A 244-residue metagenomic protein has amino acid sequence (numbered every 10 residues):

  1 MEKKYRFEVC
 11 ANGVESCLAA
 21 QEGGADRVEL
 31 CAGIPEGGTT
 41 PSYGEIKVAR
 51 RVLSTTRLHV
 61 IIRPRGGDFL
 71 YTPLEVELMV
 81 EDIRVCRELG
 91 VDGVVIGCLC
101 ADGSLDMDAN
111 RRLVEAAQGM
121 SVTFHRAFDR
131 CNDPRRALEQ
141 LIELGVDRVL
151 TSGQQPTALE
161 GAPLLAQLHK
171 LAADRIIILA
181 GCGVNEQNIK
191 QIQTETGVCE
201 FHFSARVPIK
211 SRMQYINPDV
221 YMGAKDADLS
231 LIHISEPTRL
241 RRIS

Functional and structural regions predicted by a protein language model:
K4-E8, R27-E29, R57-I61, D92-V95 (+4 more regions): Structural preference for beta-strand elements that scaffold enzyme active sites
V9-G13, I61-L70, V76-E77, R126-D133 (+1 more regions): Glycine-rich beta-to-alpha transition loops that act as phosphate-gripper elements at the mouths of alpha/beta enzyme
E15-C17, Y71-E81, N132-L144, V184-V198 (+1 more regions): Catalytic cores of alpha/beta
A20, C86, H125, V149 (+2 more regions): Conserved, mostly hydrophobic/aromatic
E29-G38, L89, V95-C100, R148-A158 (+1 more regions): Glycine-rich phosphate-binding active-site loops on the catalytic face of alpha/beta enzymes
P35-S54, C100-A116, C131-R136, Q155-H169 (+2 more regions): Active-site-adjacent beta->alpha loops and helix N-cap segments on the catalytic face of soluble alpha/beta enzymes
T56-N110: Glycine/small-residue-rich loop that forms an oxyanion/phosphate-binding "nest" at active or ligand-binding sites
S230-S244: Residue-level detector of conserved catalytic or cofactor/ligand-binding positions in enzyme active sites
